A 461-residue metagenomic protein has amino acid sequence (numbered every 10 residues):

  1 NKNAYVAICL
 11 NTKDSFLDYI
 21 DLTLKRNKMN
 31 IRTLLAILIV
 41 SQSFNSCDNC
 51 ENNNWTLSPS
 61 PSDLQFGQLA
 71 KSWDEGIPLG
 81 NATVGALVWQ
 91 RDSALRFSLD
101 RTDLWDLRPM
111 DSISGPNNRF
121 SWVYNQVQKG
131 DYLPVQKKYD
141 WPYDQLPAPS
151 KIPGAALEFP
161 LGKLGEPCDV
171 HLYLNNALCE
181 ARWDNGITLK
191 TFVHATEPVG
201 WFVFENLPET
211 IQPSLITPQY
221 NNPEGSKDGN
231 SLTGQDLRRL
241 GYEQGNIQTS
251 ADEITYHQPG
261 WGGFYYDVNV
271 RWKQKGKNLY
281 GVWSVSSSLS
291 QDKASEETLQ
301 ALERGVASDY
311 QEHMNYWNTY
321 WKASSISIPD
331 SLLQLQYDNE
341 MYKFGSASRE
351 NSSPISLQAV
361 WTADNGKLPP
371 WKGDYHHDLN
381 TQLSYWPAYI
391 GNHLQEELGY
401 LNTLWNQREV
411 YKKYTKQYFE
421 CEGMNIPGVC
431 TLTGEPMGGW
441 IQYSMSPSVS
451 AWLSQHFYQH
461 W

Functional and structural regions predicted by a protein language model:
A4, A36, P78, N380 (+1 more regions): Catalytic-loop motifs flanking and including active-site residues across diverse enzymes
Y5, F16-Y19, F44: Aromatic (phenylalanine/tyrosine) cluster motif
F16-K28: Short, Lys/Arg-enriched N-terminal segments with co-localized hydrophobic residues within the first ~10-30 amino acids
N30-I37: Sec-dependent signal peptide recognition, specifically the positively charged N-region followed immediately by
I39-L57: Bacterial Sec-dependent signal peptides at the C-terminal "C-region" and cleavage site
E51-D374, H393-L398, L404-K413: Acidic/polar, glycine-enriched structural segments that form the non-catalytic walls/loops of the carbohydrate-binding
P370-W461: Aromatic-rich carbohydrate-recognition surfaces in CAZymes
